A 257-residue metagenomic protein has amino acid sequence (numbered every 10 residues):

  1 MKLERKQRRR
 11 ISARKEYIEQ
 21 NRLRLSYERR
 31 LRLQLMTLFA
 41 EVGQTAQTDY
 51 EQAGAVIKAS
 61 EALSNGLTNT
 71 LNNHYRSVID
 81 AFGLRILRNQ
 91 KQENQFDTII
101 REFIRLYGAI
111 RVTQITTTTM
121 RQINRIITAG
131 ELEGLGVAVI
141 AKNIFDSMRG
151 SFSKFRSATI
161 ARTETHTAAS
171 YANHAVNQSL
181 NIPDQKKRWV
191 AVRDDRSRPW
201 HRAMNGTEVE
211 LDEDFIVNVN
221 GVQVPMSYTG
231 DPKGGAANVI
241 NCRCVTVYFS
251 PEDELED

Functional and structural regions predicted by a protein language model:
M1-F152, Y248-D257: N-terminal leader/targeting and assembly helices and adjacent pre-domain segments
F152-D257: Acidic, glycine-rich two-metal-ion catalytic cores of nucleic acid-processing enzymes
